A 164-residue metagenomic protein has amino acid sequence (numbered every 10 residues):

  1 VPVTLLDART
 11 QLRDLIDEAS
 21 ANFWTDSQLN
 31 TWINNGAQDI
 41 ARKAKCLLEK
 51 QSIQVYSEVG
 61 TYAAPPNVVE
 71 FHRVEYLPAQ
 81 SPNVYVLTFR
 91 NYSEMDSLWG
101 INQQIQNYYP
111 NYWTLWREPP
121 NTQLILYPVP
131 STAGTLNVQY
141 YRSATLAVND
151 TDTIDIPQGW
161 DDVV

Functional and structural regions predicted by a protein language model:
V1-V164: Glycine-enriched, solvent-exposed interface loops adjoining structured elements
